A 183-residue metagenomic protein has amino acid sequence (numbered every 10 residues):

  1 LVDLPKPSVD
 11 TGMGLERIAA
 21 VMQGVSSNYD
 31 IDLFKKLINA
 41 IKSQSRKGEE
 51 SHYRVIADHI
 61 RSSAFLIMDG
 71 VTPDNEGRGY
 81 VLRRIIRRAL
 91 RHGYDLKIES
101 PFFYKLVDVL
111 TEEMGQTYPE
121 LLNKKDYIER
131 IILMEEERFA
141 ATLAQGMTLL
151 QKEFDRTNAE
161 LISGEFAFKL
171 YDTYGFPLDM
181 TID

Functional and structural regions predicted by a protein language model:
L1-D183: A glycine- and charged-residue-rich anion-binding loop/surface
